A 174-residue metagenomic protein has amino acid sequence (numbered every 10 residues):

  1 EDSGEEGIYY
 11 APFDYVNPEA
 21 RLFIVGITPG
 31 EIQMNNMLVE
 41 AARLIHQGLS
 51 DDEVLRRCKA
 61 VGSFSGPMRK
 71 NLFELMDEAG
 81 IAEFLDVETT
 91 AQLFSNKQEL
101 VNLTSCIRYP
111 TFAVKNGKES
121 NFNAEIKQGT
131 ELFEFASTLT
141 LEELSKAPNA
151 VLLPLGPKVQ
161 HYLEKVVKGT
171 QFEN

Functional and structural regions predicted by a protein language model:
E1-V151, K158-V166: A polyanion-binding, active-site-adjacent surface
V167-N174: Short, intrinsically disordered, charge-balanced linker/junction segments flanking boundaries in proteins
